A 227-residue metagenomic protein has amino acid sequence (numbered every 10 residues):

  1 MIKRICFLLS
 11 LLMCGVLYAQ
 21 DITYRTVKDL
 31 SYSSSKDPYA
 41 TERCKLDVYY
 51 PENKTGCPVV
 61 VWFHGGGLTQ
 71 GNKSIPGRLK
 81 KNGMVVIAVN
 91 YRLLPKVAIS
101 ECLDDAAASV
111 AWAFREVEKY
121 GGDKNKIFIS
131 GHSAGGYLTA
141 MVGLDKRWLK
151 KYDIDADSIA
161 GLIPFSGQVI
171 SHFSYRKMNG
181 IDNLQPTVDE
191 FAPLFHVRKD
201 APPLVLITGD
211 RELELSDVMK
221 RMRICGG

Functional and structural regions predicted by a protein language model:
M1-I22: Bacterial Sec-dependent N-terminal signal peptides
Q20-K54: N-terminal cap/lid segment of alpha/beta-hydrolase-fold proteins
G56-G65: Short beta-strand element of the alpha/beta-hydrolase
H64-T69, D210: Active-site glycine-rich loops that stabilize anionic/oxyanionic intermediates across multiple enzyme folds
N72-V89: Short amphipathic alpha-helix adjacent to the substrate-entry channel of hydrolases
V97-E118, M141: Alpha/beta-hydrolase active-site loop
F114-K177, V188-D189: Primarily recognizes the serine-hydrolase "nucleophile elbow" in alpha/beta-hydrolase and SGNH/GDSL folds
D153-G161, G167-F173, Q185-R221: The feature captures the conserved acid-bearing segment of alpha/beta-hydrolase catalytic domains
